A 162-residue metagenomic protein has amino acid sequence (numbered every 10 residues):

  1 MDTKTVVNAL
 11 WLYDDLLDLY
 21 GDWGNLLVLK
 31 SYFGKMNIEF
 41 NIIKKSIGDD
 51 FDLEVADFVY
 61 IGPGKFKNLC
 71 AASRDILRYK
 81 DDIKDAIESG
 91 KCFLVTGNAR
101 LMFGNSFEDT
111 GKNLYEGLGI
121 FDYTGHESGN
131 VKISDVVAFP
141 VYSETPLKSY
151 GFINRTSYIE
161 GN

Functional and structural regions predicted by a protein language model:
M1-D85: N-terminal beta1-alpha1 cap of cysteine-dependent amidohydrolase-like domains
M1-W11, E127-N162: Amide-donor transfer/coupling interface in amidating biosynthetic enzymes
D14, K45-I47, G62-G64, T96-A99 (+3 more regions): Fold-independent oxyanion-binding glycine-rich loops and adjacent beta-strand/coil segments at enzyme active sites
L16-L19, F66-N68, G125-S128, Y158-G161: Short, acidic Gly/Pro/Ser/Thr-rich loop/turn segments
Y20-L26, A56, N105-S106, T110 (+4 more regions): Surface-exposed loop/turn and secondary-structure junction residues enriched for glycine/proline
G34-I38, E88, Y123, I159: Generic secondary-structure signature for well-ordered alpha-helical cores
F66-P146: Cysteine-nucleophile active-site neighborhood
